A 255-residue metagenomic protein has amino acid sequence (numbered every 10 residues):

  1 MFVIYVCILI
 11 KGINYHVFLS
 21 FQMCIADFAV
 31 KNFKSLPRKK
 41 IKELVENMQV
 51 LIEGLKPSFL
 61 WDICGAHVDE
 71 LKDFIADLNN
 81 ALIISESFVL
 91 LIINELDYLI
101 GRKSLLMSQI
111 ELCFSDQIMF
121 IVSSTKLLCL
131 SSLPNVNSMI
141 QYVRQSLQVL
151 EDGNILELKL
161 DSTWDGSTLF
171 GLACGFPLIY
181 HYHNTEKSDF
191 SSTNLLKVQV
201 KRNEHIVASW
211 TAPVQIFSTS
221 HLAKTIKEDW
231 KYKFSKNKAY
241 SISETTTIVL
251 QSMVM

Functional and structural regions predicted by a protein language model:
F2-M255: A conserved ligand/cofactor-binding region detector
